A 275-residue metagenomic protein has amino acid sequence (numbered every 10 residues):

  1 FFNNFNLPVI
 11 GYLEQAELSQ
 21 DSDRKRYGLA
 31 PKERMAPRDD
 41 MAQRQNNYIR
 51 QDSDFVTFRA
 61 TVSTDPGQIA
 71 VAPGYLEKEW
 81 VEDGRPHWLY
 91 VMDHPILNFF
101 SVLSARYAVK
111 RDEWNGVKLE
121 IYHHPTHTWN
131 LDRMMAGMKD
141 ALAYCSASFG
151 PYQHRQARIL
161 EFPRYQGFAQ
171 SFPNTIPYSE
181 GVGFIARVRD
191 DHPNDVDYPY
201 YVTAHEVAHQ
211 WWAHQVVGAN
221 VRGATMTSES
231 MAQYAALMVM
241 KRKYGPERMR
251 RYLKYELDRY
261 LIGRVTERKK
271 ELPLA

Functional and structural regions predicted by a protein language model:
F1-Q156, G181: Acidic/His-enriched low-complexity segments
Y90, I121-A275: Hydrophobic alpha-helical and helix-loop surface patches within well-folded domains that function as non-catalytic
